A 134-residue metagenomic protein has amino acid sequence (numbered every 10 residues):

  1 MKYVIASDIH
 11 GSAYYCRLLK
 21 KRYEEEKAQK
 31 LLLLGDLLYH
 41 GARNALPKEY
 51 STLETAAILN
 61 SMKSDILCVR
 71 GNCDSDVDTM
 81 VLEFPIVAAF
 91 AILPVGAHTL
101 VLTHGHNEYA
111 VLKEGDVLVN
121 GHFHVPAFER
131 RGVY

Functional and structural regions predicted by a protein language model:
K2-V95: Core catalytic region of metal-dependent phosphoesterases/phosphodiesterases, especially metallo-beta-lactamase-like
F84-P85, P94-V101, H106-Y134: Conserved beta-sheet core of the metallophosphoesterase superfamily
